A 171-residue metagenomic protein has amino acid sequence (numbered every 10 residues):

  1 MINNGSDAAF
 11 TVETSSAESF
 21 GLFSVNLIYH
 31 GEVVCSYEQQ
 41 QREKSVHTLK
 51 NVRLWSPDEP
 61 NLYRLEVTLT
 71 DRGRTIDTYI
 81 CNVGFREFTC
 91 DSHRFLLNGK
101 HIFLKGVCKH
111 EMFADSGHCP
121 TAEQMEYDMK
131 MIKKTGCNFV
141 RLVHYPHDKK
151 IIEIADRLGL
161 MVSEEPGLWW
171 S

Functional and structural regions predicted by a protein language model:
M1-V162: Secreted/periplasmic carbohydrate-active enzymes, especially glycoside hydrolases
P166-S171: Short, acidic/turn-prone active-site loops that include or flank metal/cofactor- and phosphate-binding residues
